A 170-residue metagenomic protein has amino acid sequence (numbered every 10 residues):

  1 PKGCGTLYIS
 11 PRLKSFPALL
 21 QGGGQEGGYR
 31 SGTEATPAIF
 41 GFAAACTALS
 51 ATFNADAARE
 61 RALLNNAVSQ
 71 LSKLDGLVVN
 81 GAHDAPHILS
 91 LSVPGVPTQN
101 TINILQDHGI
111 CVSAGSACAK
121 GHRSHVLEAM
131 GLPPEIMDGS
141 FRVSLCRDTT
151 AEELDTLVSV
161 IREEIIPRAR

Functional and structural regions predicted by a protein language model:
P1-R170: Pyridoxal 5′-phosphate
